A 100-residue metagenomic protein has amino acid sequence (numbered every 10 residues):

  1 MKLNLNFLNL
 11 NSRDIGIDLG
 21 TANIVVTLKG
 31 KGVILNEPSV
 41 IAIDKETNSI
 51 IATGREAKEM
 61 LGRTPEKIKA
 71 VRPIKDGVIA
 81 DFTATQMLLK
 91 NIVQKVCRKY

Functional and structural regions predicted by a protein language model:
M1-N9: Non-catalytic pre-domain segments flanking phosphatase-related domains
N4-L5, D14, K29-G30: A generic local secondary-structure boundary/capping motif
L10-S12, P73: Alpha-helical hydrophobic/aromatic positions enriched in membrane-embedded helices and signal peptides
S12-D18: Short glycine-aspartate micro-motif
A22-Y100: Conserved phosphate-binding loops in N-terminal lobes of ATP-dependent enzymes of the actin/Hsp70/sugar-kinase
